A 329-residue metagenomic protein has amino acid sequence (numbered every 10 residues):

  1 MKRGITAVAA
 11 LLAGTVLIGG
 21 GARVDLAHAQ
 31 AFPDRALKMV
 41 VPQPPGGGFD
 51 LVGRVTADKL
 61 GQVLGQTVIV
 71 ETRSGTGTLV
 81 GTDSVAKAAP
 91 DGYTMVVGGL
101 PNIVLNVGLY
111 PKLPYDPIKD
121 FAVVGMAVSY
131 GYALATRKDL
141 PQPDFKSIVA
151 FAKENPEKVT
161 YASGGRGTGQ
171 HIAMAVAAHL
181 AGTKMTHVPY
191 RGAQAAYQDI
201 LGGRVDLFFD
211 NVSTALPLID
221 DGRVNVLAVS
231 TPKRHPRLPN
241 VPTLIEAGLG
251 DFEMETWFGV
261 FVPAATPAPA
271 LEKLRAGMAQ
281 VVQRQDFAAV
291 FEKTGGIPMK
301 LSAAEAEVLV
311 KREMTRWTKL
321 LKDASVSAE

Functional and structural regions predicted by a protein language model:
M1-T15: Twin-arginine (Tat) signal peptide motif
G14-L26: C-terminal segment of classical bacterial N-terminal signal peptides
D25-K119, E157-T160, R166, G182-N211 (+3 more regions): N-terminal (or domain-start) structured segment
D34-A36, H179, T183, D220 (+2 more regions): An extracytoplasmic/periplasmic, membrane-proximal ligand-sensing/linker region
K87-Y93, L100, G108-A195, L244-E246 (+1 more regions): Hinge/capping helix and adjacent helix->loop/strand transition within the periplasmic-binding protein
N102-K112, H171, A178-L180, D206-V241: A ligand-binding cleft/hinge motif common to bilobed small-molecule-binding domains
